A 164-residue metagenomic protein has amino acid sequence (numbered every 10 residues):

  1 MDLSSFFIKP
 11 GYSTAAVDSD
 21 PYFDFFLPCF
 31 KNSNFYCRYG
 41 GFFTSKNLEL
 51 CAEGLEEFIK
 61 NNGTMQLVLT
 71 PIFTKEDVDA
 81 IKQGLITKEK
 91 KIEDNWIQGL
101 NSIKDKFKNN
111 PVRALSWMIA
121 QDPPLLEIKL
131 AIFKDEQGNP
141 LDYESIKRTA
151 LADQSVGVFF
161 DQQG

Functional and structural regions predicted by a protein language model:
M1-G164: PLD/PLD-like phosphodiesterase catalytic module centered on the HKD motif
